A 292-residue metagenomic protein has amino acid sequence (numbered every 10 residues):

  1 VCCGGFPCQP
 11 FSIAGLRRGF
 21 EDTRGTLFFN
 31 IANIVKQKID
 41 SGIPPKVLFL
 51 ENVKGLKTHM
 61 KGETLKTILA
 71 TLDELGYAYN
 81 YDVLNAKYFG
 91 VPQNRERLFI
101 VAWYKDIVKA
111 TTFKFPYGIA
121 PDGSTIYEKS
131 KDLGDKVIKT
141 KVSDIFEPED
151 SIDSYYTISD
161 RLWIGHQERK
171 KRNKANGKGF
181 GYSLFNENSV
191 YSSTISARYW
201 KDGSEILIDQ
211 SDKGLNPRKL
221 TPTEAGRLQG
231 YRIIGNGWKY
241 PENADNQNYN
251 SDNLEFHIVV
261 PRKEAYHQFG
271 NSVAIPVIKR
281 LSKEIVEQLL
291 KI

Functional and structural regions predicted by a protein language model:
V1-C3: N-terminal Rossmann-like NAD(P) cofactor-binding module of classical short-chain dehydrogenase/reductase
F6: Glycine-rich, N-terminal phosphate-binding loop of Rossmann-like dinucleotide-binding domains
Q9-T194, R198-W200: Class I S-adenosyl-L-methionine
I158-I292: C-terminal target-recognition/interaction regions appended to catalytic cores
